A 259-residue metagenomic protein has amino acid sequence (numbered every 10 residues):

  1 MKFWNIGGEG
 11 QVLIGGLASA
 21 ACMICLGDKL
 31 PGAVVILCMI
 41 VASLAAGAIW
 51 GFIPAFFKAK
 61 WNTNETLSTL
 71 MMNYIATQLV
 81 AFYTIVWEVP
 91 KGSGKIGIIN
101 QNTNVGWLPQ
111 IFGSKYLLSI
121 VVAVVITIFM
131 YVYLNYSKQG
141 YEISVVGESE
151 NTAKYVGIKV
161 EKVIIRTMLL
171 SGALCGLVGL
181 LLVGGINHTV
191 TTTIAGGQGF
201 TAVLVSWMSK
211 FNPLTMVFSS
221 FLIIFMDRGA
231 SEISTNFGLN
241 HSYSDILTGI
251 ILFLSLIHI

Functional and structural regions predicted by a protein language model:
M1-L26, L44, A48-T63, S206-N212 (+1 more regions): Single transmembrane alpha-helix segments in multi-pass membrane proteins
G7, L108-L118, T235-S244: Interfacial loop-to-helix junctions that mark the boundaries of transmembrane helices in multi-pass membrane
G8-G16, V35, M39-S43, G47 (+5 more regions): Alpha-helical transmembrane segments of multi-pass membrane proteins, especially transporters and channels
G16, A20, L44-G47, N73-A81 (+5 more regions): Hydrophobic core segments of alpha-helical transmembrane domains in multi-pass membrane transport and ion-translocation
E65-Y136, T189, I257: Transmembrane helix-bundle core of multi-pass membrane transporters and related energy-transducing complexes
F112-T189, P213-L214: Helix-loop-helix "hairpin" substructures at the membrane interface of multi-pass membrane proteins
I128, E148, Y155-K162, A230-I257: Cytosolic-side transmembrane-helix boundaries in multi-pass membrane proteins
L169-C175, L181-G249: Transmembrane alpha-helical segments in multi-pass inner-membrane proteins
